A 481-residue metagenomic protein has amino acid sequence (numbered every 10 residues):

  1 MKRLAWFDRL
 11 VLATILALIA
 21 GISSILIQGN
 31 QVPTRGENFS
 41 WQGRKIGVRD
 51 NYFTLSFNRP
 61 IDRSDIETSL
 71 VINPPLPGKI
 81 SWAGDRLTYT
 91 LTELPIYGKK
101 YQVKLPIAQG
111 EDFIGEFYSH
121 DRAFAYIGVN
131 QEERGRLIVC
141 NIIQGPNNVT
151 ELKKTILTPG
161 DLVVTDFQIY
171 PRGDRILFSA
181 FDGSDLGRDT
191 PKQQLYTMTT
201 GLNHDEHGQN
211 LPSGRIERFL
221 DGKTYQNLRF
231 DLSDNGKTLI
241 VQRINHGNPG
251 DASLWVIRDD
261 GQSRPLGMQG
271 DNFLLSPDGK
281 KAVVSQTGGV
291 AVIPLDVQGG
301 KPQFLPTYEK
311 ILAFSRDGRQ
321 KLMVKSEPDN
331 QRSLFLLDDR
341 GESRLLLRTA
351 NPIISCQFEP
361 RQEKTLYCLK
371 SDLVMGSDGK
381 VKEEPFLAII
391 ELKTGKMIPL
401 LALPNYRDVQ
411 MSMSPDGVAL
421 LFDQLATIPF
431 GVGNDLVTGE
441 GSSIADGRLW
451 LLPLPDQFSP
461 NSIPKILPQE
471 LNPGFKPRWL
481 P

Functional and structural regions predicted by a protein language model:
M1-V129, Q144-D174, S179-F181, D185-P191 (+12 more regions): Acidic, low-complexity Ser/Thr/Gly/Pro-rich repeat segments typical of extracellular/periplasmic and surface-exposed
F53, L87, D174-I176, L239 (+7 more regions): Hydrophobic residues embedded in beta-strands of well-ordered beta-sheets
F124-V129, R175-S179, T238-Q242, A282-S285 (+3 more regions): Residue position within the beta-strands of beta-propeller blades
E132-I142, S184-T199, G247-V256, T287-L295 (+3 more regions): Structural motif
I142-P146, T199-N203, I257-G261, L295-G300 (+3 more regions): Short loop/turn segments that connect beta-strands within beta-propeller blades
R218-G250, L254-V256, S263-G289, P302-F304 (+4 more regions): Large, well-folded core regions of big proteins
I293-G417: Eukaryotic tandem repeat interaction scaffolds
V418, F422-P481: Blade-level signature of beta-propeller repeat domains, shared across WD40, Kelch, NHL, RCC1 and BNR/Asp-box propellers
